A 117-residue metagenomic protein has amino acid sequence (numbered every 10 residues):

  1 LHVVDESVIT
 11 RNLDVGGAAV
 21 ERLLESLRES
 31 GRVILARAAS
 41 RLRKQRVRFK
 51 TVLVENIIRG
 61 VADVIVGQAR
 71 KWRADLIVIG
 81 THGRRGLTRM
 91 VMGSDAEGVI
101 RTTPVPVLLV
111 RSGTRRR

Functional and structural regions predicted by a protein language model:
L1-A19, R28, R41-V52, R115: Small/aliphatic-rich secondary-structure junction motif
E6-S7, N56, G83-R85: A short, flexible beta-alpha/helix-coil linker loop
T10-L13, A62-V64, R89-V91: Short, well-ordered secondary-structure micro-motifs
V15-A19, Q68-R70, D95-A96: Short, hinge-like loop/turn segments at secondary-structure boundaries
L24, R28, R32-A39: Short, surface-exposed alpha-helical segments at coil->helix boundaries
S40-I77, T114-R117: Structural beta-alpha unit
L76-G98, T102, S112-R117: Glycine-rich, Arg-bearing micro-motifs that act as flexible, cationic patches
V107-R111: Short beta-strand elements of ligand-binding domains
